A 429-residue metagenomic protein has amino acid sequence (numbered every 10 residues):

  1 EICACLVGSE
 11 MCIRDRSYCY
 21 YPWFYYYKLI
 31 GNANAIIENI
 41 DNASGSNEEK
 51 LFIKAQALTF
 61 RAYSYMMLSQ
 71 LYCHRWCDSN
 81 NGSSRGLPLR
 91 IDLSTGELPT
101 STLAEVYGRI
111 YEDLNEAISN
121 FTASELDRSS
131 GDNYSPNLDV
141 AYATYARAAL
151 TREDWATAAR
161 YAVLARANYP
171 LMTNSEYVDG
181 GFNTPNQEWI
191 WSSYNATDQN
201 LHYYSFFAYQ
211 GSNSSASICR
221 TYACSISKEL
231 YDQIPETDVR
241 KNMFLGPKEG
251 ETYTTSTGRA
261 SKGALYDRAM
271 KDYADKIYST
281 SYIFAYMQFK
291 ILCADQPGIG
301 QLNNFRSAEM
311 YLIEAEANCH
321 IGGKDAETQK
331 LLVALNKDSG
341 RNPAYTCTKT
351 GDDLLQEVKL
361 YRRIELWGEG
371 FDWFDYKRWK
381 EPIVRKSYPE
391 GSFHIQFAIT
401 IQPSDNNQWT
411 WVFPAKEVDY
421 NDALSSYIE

Functional and structural regions predicted by a protein language model:
E1-G8, I13: Single conserved hydrophobic/aromatic residue that forms the stacking wall/gate of nucleotide- or nucleobase-binding
S17-F207, D232-E429: Acidic/polar-rich alpha-helix caps and helix-coil junctions
P185-N186, N213-I218, C224, K228: Von Willebrand factor type A / integrin I
L201-R220: Acidic-aromatic pocket-rim loops
